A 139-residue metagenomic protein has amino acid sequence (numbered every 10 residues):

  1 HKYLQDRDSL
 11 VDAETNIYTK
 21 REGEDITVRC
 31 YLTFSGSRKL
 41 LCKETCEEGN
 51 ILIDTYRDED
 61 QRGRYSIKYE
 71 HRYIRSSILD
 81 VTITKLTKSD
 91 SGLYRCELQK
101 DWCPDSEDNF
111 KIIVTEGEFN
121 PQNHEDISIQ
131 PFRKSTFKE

Functional and structural regions predicted by a protein language model:
H1-D6, T115-E139: Type I single-pass or GPI-anchored cell-surface glycoprotein architecture
K2-V28: N-terminal edge beta-strand
K20-T27, I74-I78, L86-C96: Solvent-exposed loop/turn motifs of extracellular immunoglobulin-like beta-sandwich domains
C30, L41-C42, Y94-E97: Core motif of extracellular immunoglobulin-like domains
C30-F34, K85: Non-cytosolic beta-sheet module surface loops
T33-S66: N-terminal V-set
L41, Y65, S77-I83: Short, structured motif recognition centered on aromatic/hydrophobic residues
T87-S89, L93-F119: Extracellular/luminal immunoglobulin-like beta-sandwich modules
